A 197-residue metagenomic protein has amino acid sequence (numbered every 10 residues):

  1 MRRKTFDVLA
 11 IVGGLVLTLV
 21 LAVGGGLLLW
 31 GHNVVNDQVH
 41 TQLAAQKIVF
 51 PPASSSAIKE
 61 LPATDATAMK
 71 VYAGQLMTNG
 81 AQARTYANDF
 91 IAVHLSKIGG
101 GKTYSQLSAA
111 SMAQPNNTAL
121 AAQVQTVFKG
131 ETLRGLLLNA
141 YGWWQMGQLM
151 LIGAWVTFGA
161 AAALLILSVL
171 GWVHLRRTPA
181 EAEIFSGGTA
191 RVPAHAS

Functional and structural regions predicted by a protein language model:
M1-Q38: Hydrophobic secretory-pathway targeting helix
R2-V12, Q145-S197: Juxtamembrane interface at the cytosolic side of transmembrane helices
A22, Q125, V169-W172: Polytopic transmembrane helical bundles with strong interfacial aromatic enrichment
L27, L95, G142: Residue-level marker of positions within ordered structural domains that often coincide with functionally constrained
W30-Q46, M69-V71, G135-G153: Membrane interfacial helix motifs at helix-loop boundaries and amphipathic/re-entrant anchors
L43-P52, G187-T189: Perimembrane loop-to-helix junctions flanking transmembrane segments
K47-E131: Long, solvent-exposed extracytoplasmic domains/loops
P115-G159: Short, aromatic-rich amphipathic segments at membrane interfaces that lie adjacent to a transmembrane helix or signal
